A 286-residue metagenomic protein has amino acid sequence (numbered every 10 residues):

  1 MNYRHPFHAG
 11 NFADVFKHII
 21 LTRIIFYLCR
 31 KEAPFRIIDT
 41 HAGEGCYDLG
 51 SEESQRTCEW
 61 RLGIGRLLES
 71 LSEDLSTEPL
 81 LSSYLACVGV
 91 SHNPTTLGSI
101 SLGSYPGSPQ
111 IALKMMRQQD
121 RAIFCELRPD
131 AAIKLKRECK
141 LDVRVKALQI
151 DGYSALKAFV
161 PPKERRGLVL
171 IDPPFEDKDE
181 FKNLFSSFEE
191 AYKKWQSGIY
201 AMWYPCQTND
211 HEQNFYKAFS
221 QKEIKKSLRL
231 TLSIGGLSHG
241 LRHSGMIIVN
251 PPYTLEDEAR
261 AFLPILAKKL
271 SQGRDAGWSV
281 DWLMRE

Functional and structural regions predicted by a protein language model:
M1-E286: Class I S-adenosyl-L-methionine-dependent methyltransferase catalytic core
